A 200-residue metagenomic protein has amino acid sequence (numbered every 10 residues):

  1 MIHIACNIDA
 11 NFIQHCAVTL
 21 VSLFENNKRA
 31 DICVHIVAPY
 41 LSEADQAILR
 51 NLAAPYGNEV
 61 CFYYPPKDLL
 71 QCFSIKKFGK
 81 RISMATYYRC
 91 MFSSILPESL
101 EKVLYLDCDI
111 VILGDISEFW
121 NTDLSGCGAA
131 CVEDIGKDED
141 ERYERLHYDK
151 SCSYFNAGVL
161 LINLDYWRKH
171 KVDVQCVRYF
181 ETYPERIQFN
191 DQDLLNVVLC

Functional and structural regions predicted by a protein language model:
I2, N27-H35, V60-C61: Short loop->beta transition adjacent to catalytic acidic/histidine clusters or analogous donor-positioning motifs
I4-D9: A conserved hydrophobic helix/loop-capping motif in glycosyltransferases and polysaccharide synthases
I13-N27: Histidine-anchored nucleotide/phosphate-binding helix
C33-Y40, C131-V132: Short internal beta-strands
L41-A47, E139: Short, charged/polar "capping" segments at the starts of alpha-helices and the immediately preceding loops
A47-I95: Active-site-proximal specificity loops/subdomain of glycosyltransferases
P66-L70, A85-E139, L161-I162, R168-H170: GT-A fold catalytic core of metal-dependent nucleotide-sugar glycosyltransferases, centered on the diacidic
A130-K137, C152-C200: Catalytic core and acceptor-binding pocket of nucleotide-sugar-dependent glycosyltransferases
